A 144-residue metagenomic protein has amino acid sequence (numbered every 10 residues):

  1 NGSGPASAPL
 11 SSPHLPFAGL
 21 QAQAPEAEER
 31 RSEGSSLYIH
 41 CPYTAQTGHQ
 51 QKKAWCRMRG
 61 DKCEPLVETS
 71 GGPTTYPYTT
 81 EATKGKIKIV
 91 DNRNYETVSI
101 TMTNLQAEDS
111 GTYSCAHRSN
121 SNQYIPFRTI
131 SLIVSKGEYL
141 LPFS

Functional and structural regions predicted by a protein language model:
N1-E29: N-terminal Sec-dependent signal peptide, specifically the hydrophobic helical h-region
P5-A8, R31-Y38, Q50, R93-T97 (+1 more regions): Solvent-exposed loop/turn motifs of extracellular immunoglobulin-like beta-sandwich domains
P13-A24, R57-C63, G71-G72, Y95 (+1 more regions): Flexible inter-domain hinge/linker segments at boundaries of tandem extracellular adhesion modules
Y38-T44: Short edge beta-strand/loop segments characteristic of extracellular beta-sandwich folds
C41, W55-C56, Y113-A116: Core motif of extracellular immunoglobulin-like domains
Q46-K84: N-terminal V-set
E81, V90-Y95: Short beta-strand segments within Ig-like beta-sandwich modules, predominantly Fibronectin type-III
T103-L141: Extracellular/luminal immunoglobulin-like beta-sandwich modules
